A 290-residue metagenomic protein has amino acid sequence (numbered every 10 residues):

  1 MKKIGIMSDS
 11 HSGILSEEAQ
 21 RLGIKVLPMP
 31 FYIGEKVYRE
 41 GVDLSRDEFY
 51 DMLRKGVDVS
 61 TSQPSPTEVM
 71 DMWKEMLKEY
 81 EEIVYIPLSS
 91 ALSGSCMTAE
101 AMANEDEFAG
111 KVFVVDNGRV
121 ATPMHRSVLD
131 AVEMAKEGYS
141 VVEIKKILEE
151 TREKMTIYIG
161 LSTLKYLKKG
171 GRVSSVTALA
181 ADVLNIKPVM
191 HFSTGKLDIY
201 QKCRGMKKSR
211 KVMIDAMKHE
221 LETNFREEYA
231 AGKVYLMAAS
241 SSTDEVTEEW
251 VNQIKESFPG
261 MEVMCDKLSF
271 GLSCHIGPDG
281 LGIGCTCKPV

Functional and structural regions predicted by a protein language model:
K3-G5, H11-K25, P30, E82 (+4 more regions): Mixed-charge interfacial surface used for oligomerization/domain docking and macromolecular partner engagement
I4-Q63: N-terminal glycine-rich anion-binding loop in soluble enzyme alpha/beta folds
G34, V42-L44, E48-L53, V59 (+5 more regions): Non-transmembrane, interaction-prone segments in cytosolic or luminal domains
V37-E107: Class I S-adenosyl-L-methionine
